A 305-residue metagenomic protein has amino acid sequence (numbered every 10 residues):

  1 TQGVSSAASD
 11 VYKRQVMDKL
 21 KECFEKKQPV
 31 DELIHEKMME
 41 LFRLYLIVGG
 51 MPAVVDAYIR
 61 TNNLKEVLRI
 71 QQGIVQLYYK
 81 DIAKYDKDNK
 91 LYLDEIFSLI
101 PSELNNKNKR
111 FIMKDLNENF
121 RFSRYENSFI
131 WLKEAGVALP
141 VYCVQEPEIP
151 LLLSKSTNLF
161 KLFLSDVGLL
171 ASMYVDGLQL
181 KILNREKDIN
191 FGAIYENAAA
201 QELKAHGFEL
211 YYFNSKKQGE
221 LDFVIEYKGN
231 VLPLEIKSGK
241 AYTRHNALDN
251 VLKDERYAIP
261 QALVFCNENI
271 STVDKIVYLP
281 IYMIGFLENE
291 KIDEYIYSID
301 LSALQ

Functional and structural regions predicted by a protein language model:
T1-Y12: Single conserved hydrophobic/aromatic residue that forms the stacking wall/gate of nucleotide- or nucleobase-binding
D10-E36, I296-L304: Charged, glycine/proline-rich intrinsically disordered loops and linkers
K21-I74: Amphipathic alpha-helical "lid/sensor" segments that cap RecA-like P-loop NTPase cores
M51, D56-K228: Accessory nucleic acid-recognition modules appended to NTPase machines
Y212, P233-I236: Short catalytic-loop micro-motif centered on adjacent basic/acidic residues
N230-L232, Q261: Structural motif
S238-L279: Catalytic cores of nucleic-acid endonucleases
E268-Q305: Domain-level recognition of nuclease-like catalytic cores that cleave nucleotide substrates
